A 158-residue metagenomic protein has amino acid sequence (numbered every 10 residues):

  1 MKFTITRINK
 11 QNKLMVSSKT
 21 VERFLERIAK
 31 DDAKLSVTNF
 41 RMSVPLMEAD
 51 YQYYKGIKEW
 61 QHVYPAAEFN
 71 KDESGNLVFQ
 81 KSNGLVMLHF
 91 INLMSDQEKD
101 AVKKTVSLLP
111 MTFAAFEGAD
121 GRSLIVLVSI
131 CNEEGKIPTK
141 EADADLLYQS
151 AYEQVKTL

Functional and structural regions predicted by a protein language model:
M1-G84: DNA replication initiation on ssDNA origins
S18-V21, K99, Y152: Alpha-helix initiation and N-capping motif
M47, Y51, V106-P110, V155-L158: Hydrophobic, Leu/Ile/Phe/Ala-enriched alpha-helical segments that form helix-helix packing faces
D72-V78, V102-A119: Catalytic micro-motifs at enzyme active sites that drive phosphoryl/nucleotidyl and oxygen chemistry
Q80-N83, L93-M94, T112-A114: A broad structural signal for short, well-ordered beta-strand segments within beta-sheet-rich domains
L88, F113-K140: Histidine-centered divalent-metal-coordination microenvironment in nucleic-acid enzymes
H89-E98: Short, surface-exposed ligand-recognition loops at beta-strand->loop->(often short) alpha-helix junctions that present
V102-T105, I130-L158: Helical (often loop-to-helix) elements that flank the catalytic cores of nucleotide-handling enzymes
